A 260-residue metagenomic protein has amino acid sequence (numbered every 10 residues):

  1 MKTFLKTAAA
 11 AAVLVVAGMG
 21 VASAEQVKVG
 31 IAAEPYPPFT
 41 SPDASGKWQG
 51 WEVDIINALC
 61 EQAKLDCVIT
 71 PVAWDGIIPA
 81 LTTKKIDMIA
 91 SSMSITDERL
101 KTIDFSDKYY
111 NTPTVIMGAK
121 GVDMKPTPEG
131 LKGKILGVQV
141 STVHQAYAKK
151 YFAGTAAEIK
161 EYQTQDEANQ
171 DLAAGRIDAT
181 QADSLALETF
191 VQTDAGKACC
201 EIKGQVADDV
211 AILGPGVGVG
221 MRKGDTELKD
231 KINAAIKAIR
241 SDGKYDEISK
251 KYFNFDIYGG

Functional and structural regions predicted by a protein language model:
A24-M93, K101, D242, K251 (+1 more regions): Extracytoplasmic small-molecule ligand-binding "clamshell" domains of the periplasmic binding protein/Venus flytrap
V29, A33-Y36, W48-E61, V115-Q165 (+2 more regions): Bilobed "Venus flytrap"/periplasmic-binding protein-like clamshell domains and structurally analogous long
A33-E34, N111-G118, G196-N233, F253-G260: Periplasmic-binding protein-like
V53-Q62, V122, I135, V140-T142 (+1 more regions): Extended ligand-binding regions for polar small-molecule ligands
E61, D66-G130, Q205-I212: Acidic, polar ligand-binding/catalytic clefts
K64-D66, T83-S91, K134-I135, A173-A186 (+1 more regions): Alpha-to-beta junction loops
D66-V68, V143-K160, C200-I202, K231-G260: Ligand-binding clefts/hinges and TM-proximal coupling segments of bilobed small-molecule sensing domains
G76-P79, M93-K101, K149-Y151, D178-L213: A ligand-binding cleft/hinge motif common to bilobed small-molecule-binding domains
